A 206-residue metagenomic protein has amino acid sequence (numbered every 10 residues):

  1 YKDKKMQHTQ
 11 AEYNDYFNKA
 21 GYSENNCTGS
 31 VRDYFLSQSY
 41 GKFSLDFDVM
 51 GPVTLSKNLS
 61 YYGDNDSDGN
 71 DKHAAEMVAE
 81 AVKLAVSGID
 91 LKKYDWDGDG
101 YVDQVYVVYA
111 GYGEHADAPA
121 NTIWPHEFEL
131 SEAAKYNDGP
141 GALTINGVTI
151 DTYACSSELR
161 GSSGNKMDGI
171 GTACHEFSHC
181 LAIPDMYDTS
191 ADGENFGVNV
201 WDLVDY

Functional and structural regions predicted by a protein language model:
Y1-G197, W201, D205: Active-site-proximal segment of zinc-dependent metalloprotease catalytic domains
